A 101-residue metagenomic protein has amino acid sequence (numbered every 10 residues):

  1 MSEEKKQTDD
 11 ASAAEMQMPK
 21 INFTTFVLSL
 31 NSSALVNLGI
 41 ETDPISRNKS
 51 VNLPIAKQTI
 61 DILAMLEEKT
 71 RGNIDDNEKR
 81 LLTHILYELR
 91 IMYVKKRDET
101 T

Functional and structural regions predicted by a protein language model:
M1-D61, M65, N77-T101: N-terminal intrinsically disordered, cationic/polar leader segments that include organellar targeting peptides
T70: Acidic, glycine-enriched active-site microenvironments
